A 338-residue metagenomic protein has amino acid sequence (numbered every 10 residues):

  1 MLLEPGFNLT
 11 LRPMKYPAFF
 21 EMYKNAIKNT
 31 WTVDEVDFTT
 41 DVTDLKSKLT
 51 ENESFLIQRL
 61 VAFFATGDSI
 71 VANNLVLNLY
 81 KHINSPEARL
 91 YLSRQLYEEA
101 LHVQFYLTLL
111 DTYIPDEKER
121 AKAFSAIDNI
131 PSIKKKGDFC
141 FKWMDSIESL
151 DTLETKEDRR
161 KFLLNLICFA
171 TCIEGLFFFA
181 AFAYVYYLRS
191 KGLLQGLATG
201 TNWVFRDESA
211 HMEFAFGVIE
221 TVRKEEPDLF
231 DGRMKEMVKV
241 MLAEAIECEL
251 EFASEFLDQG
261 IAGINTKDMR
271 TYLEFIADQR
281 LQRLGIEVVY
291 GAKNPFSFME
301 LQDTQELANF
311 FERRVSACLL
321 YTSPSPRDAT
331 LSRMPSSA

Functional and structural regions predicted by a protein language model:
M1-T39, E53, N84-L90: Extreme N-terminal leader/anchor segments
V42-F63, A123-T171, S190-Q195: Acidic/His metal-coordination segments adjacent to aromatic residues that form catalytic metal sites in metalloenzymes
T43-R94: Long, hydrophobic/aromatic-enriched structural stretches that serve as scaffold segments
F64-A72, Q95-L110, I130-G137, A170-A181 (+4 more regions): Alpha-helical transition-metal enzyme core signature, strongest for iron centers
L77-S149: Long, hydrophobic, well-ordered secondary-structure blocks that form the structural core and pocket-lining surfaces
N78-L90, T112-E119, L153-K161, Y184-T201 (+1 more regions): Inter-helical turn/loop segments and adjacent helix faces that build the functional surface of alpha-helical bundle
N202-W203, G217-V315: C-terminal, helix-dominated tail/subdomain
Y321-D328: Conserved small/polar residues in nucleotide/adenosyl-binding loops
